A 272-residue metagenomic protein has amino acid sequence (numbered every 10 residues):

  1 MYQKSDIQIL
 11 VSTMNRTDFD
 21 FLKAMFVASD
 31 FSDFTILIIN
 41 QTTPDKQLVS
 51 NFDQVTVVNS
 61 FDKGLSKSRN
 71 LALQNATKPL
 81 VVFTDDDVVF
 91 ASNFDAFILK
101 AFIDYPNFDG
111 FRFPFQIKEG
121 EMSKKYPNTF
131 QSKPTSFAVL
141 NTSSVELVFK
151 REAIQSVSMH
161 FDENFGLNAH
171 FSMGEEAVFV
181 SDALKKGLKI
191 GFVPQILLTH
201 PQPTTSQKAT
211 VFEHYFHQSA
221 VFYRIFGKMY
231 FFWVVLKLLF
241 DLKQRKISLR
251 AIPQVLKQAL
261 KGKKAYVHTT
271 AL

Functional and structural regions predicted by a protein language model:
M1-T35: N-proximal low-complexity "stem/linker" segments adjacent to membrane-targeting elements
F21-N59: Acidic donor-binding segment of Leloir-type glycosyltransferases
S60-A76: Glycine-rich, basic loop-to-helix element that forms the pyrophosphate-binding segment of sugar-nucleotide handling
V81: Short aromatic/hydrophobic "clamp" motif used to bind/position activated sugar donors
N93-Y126: Conserved donor NDP-sugar-binding/catalytic core segment of glycosyltransferases
F161-E163, G187-T199, V211: Catalytic beta-strand/loop signature of glycosyltransferases that borders the donor
G166-V178: Acidic donor-binding loop at a coil-to-helix junction in glycosyltransferase catalytic cores that engages
A209-L272: Non-catalytic, C-terminal membrane-associated alpha-helical segments of glycosyltransferases
